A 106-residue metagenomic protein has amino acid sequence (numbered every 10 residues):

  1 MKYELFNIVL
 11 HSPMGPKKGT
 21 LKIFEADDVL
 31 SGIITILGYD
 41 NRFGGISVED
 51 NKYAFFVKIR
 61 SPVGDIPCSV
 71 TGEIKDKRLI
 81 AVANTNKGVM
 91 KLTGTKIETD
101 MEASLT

Functional and structural regions predicted by a protein language model:
M1-K75, I80-T106: Central antiparallel beta-sheet cores of small beta-barrel/beta-sandwich binding domains
